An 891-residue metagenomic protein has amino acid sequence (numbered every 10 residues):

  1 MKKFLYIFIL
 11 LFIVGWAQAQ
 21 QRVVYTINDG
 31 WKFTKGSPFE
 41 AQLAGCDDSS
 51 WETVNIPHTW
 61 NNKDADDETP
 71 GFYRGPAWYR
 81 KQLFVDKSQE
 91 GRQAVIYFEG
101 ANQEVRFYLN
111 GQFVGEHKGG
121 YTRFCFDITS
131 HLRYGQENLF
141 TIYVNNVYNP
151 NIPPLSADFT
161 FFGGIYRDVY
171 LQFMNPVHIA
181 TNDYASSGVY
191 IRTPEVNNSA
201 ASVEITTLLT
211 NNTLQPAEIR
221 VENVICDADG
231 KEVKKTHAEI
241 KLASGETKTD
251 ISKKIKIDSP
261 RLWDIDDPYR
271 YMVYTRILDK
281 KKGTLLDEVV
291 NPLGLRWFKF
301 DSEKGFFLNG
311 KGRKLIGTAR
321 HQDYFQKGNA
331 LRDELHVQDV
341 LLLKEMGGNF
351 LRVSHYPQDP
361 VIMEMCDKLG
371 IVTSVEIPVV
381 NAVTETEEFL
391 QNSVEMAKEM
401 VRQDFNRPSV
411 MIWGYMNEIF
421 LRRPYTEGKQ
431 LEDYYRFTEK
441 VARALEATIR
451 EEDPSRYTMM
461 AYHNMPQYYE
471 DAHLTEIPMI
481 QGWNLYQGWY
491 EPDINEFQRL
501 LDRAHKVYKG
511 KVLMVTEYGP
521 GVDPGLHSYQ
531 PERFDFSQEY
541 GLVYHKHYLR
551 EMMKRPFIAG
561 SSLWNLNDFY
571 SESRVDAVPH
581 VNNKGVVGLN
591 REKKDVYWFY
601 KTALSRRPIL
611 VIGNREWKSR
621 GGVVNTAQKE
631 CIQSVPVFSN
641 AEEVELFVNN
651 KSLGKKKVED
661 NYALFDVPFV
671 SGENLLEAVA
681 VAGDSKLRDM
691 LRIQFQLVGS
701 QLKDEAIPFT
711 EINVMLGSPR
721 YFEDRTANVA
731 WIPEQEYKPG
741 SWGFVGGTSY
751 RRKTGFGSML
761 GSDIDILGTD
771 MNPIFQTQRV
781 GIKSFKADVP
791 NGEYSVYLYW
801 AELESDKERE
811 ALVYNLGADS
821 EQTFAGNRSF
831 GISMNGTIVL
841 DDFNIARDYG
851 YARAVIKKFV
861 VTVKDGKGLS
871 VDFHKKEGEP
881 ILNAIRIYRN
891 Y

Functional and structural regions predicted by a protein language model:
A19-D64, L139, Y143, V147-N149 (+11 more regions): Accessory carbohydrate-binding/adhesion or oligomerization-edge regions at the termini of glycan-active proteins
Q20-Y97, P150, S156, F162-I165 (+5 more regions): Extended carbohydrate-recognition surfaces in non-catalytic/accessory domains of CAZymes and lectin-like proteins
Y25, S37, R74-N182, S186-G188 (+7 more regions): Accessory beta-strand-rich segments of carbohydrate-active enzymes
W31, N138, T247, Y271-T275 (+2 more regions): A short tyrosine-centered beta-strand micro-motif
K35, T53-K63, V147, I152 (+7 more regions): Extended substrate-binding grooves/exosites of carbohydrate-active enzymes
Q89-R92, L132-E137, P216, K256-M272 (+2 more regions): Short glycine/proline/serine/threonine-rich loop/turn segments at secondary-structure transition edges
L109, A200-K241, T249-I251, I632-K655 (+3 more regions): Beta-strand-rich binding/interaction modules
V698-Y891: Compositionally biased, intrinsically disordered or flexible polar/acidic segments
